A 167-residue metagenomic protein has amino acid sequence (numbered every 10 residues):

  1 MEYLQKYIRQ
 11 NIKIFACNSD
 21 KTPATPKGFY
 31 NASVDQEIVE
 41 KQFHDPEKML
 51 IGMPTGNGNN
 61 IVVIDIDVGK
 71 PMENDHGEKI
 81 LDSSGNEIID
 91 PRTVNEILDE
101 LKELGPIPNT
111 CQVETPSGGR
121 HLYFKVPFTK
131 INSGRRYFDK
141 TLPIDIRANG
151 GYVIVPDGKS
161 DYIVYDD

Functional and structural regions predicted by a protein language model:
M1-G118: Signature for HUH/AEP ssDNA processing cores
G56-E78, S83-G85, P91, L98 (+1 more regions): DNA replication initiation modules
H121: Histidine-centered active-site/metal-ligand motif
